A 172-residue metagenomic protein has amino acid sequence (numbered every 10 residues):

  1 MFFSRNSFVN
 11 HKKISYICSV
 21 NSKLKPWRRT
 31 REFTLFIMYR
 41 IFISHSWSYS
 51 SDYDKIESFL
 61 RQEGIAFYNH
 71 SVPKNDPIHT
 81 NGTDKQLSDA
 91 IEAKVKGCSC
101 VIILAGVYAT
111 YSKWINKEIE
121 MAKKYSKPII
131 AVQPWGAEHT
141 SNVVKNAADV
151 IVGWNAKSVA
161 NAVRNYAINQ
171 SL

Functional and structural regions predicted by a protein language model:
Y16-I17, K23: Short, positively charged and aromatic/hydrophobic N-terminal segments
L24-G97, L172: Conserved N-terminal substructure of TIR/SEFIR domains
V107-K124: Conserved TIR/SEFIR loop-to-helix hotspot centered on a Trp-containing motif with a nearby acidic residue
Y125-V132: A short helix->loop->beta-strand "cap" motif at the edges of active sites that frequently abuts
G136-I151: Glycine-rich, charge-decorated loop segments at or immediately adjacent to ligand/cofactor-binding or catalytic sites
A160-L172: A charged, well-structured terminal subsegment
